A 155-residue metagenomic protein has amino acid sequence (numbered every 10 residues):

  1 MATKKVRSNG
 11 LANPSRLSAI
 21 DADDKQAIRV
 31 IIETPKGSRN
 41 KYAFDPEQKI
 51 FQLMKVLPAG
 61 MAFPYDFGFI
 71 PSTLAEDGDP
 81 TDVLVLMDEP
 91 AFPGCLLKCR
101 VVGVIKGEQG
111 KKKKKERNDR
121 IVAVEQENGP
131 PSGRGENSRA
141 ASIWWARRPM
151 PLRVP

Functional and structural regions predicted by a protein language model:
A2-P155: Hydrophobic N-terminal alpha-helices or hydrophobic patches in metabolic proteins across all domains of life
